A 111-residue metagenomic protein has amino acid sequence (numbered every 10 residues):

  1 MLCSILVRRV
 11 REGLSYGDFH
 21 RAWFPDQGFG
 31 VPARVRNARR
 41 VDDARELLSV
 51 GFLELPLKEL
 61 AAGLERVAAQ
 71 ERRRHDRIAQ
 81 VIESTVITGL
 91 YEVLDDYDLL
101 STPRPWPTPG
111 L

Functional and structural regions predicted by a protein language model:
M1-R9, L48-V50: Active-site-flanking beta-strand signature of metal-NTP-handling nucleotidyl enzymes and homologous cyclase-like
V7, L90-L94: Short amphipathic
V7-H20: Short, surface-exposed ligand-recognition loops at beta-strand->loop->(often short) alpha-helix junctions that present
E12-G13, A44-R45, E54-L60: Short, charged/polar surface micro-motifs in flexible loops or helix N-caps
D18, A61-G63, L100-T102: Short, charged, solvent-exposed linker or helix-capping segments at domain edges/interfaces that act as flexible hinges
F24-V35, F52-L90, L111: An amphipathic, aromatic/His-enriched active-site/gating alpha helix that lines ligand/cofactor pockets
A38-A44: A short beta-turn/loop motif at secondary-structure boundaries
V93-L111: Acidic/histidine-enriched, glycine/proline-rich intrinsically disordered or flexible terminal extensions
